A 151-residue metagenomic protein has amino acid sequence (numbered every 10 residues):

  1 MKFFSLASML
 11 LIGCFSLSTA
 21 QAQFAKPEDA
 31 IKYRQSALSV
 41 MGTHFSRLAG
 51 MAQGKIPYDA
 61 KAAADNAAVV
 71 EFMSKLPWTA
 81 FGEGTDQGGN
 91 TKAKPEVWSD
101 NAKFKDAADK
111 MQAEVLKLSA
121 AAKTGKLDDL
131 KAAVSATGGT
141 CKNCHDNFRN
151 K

Functional and structural regions predicted by a protein language model:
M1-S8: Bacterial N-terminal signal peptides that target proteins for export
M9-L10, A20: Cleavable N-terminal signal peptides
F15-A22: Sec/Tat signal peptide C-region and signal peptidase I cleavage site
F24, E28-K61, N66-K151: Sequence context surrounding c-type heme c attachment/ligation sites in exported
